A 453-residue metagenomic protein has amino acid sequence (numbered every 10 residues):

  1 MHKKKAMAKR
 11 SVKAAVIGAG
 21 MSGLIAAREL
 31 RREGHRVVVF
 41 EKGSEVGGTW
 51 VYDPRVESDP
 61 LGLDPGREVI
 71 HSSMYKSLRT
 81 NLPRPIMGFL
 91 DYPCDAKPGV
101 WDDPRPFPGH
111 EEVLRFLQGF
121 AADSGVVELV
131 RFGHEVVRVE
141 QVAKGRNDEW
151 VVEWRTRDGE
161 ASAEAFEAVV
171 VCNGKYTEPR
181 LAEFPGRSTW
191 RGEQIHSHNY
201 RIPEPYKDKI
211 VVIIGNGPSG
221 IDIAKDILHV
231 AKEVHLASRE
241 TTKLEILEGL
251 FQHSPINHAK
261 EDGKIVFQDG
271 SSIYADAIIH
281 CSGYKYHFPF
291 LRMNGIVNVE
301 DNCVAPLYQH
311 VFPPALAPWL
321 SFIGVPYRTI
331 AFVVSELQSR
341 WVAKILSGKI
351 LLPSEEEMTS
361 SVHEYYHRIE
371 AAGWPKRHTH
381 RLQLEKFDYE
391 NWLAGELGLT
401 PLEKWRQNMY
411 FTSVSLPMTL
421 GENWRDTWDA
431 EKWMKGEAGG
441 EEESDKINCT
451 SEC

Functional and structural regions predicted by a protein language model:
R10-V12, D158-A168, K207, Q268-A277: Core beta-strand elements of the Rossmann-like FAD/NAD(P) dinucleotide-binding domain in flavoenzyme oxidoreductases
A15-I17, R28-L61, P65, V230-L244: Glycine-rich FAD pyrophosphate-binding loop
V16-I17, V136, A163-Y176, V211-I214 (+1 more regions): Short hydrophobic core segments
K42-G119, R292, H310-A315, T359-G395: Glycine-rich active-site loop/strand segments that organize a redox cofactor
P93-A168, N173, T177: Feature captures the FAD/FMN-dependent oxidoreductase FAD-binding
C94-K97, G109-F116, A122, D148 (+5 more regions): Glycine-rich dinucleotide-binding loop and its adjacent helix/turn
R138, K225-C303, L316, I345-P401: A Rossmann-like FAD-binding core segment of flavoenzymes
L307, W319-C453: C-terminal, flexible cofactor-proximal segment of oxidoreductases
